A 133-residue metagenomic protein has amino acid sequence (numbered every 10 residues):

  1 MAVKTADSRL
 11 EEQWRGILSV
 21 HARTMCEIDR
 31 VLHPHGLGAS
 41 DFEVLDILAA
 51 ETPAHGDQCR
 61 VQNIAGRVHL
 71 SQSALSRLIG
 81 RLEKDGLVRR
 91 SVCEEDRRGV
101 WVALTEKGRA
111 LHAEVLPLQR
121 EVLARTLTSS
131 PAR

Functional and structural regions predicted by a protein language model:
M1-H35, D85-L87: N-terminal leader segment of winged-helix/HTH proteins
M1-R9, H55, P117, S130-R133: C-terminal regulatory/oligomerization modules of transcriptional regulators
L18, D46, A113: A cross-family signal for key residues in well-ordered alpha-helices that form functional helical elements
M25, G80-R133: Charged, amphipathic alpha-helical coiled-coil/dimerization segments
C26-S71: N-terminal helix-turn-helix DNA-binding core of bacterial DNA-binding proteins
V61, I79-G80: Short, hydrophobic-biased segments on the C-terminal half of alpha helices that form "recognition helices"
